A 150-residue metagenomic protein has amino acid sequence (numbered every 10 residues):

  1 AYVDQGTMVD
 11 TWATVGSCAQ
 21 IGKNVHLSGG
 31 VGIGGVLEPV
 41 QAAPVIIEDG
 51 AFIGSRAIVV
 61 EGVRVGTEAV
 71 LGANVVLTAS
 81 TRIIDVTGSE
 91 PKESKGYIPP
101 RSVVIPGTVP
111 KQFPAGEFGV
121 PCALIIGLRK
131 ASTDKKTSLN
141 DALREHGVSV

Functional and structural regions predicted by a protein language model:
A1-Q112: Structural signal for interior beta-strand "rungs" in well-ordered beta-sheet cores of soluble enzyme domains
K95, P100-S102, P106-V150: Terminal amphipathic alpha-helical/low-complexity segments used for targeting or macromolecular assembly
